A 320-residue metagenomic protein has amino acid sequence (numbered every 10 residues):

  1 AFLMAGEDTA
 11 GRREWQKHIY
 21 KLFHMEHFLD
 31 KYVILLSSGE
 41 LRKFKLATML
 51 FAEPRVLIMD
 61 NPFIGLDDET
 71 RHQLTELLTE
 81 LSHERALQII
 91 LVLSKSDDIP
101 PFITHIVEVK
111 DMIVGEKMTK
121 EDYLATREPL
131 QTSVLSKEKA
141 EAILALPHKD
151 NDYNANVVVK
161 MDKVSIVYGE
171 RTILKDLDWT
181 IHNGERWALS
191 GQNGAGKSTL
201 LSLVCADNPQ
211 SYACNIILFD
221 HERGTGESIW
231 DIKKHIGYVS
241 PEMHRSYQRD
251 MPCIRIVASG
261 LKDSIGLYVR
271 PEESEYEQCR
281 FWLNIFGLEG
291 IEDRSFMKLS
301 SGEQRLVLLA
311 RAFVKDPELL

Functional and structural regions predicted by a protein language model:
A1-L35, P241-K298: ABC-family P-loop ATPase nucleotide-binding domains
L46, L309: Hydrophobic anchor residue at the start of the ABC signature
L57-N61, L320: Catalytic Walker B motif of ABC-type/P-loop ATPase nucleotide-binding domains
D111-A142: Conserved beta-strand-loop-alpha-helix hinge in the C-terminal portion of ABC ATPase nucleotide-binding domains
V159, I173-D176, E292: Conserved structural motif at the start of ABC-family nucleotide-binding domains
S190-Q192: The feature captures the beta-strand-to-loop junction immediately N-terminal to the Walker
N215-D231: ABC ATPase NBD Q-loop/coupling interface
